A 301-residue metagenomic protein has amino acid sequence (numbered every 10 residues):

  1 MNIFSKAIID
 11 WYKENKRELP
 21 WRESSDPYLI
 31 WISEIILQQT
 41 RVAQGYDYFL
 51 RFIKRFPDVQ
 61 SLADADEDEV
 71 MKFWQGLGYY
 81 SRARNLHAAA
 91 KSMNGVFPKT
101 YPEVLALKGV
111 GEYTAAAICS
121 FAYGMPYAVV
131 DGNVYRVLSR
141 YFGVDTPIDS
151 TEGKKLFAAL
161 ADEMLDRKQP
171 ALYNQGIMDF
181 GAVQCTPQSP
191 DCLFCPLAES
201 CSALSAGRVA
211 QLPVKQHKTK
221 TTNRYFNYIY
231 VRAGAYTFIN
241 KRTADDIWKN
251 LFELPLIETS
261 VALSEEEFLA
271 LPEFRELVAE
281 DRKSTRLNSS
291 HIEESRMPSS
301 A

Functional and structural regions predicted by a protein language model:
N2, A7, W11-L193, L197-A210 (+3 more regions): Catalytic cores of DNA base-excision repair glycosylases
T186, K220, T259: A short glycine-/small-residue-rich loop at the edge of a beta-strand within enzyme catalytic domains
S200, R296, A301: NUDIX/MutT-family hydrolases
A210-L256: N-terminal strand-loop-strand
A233, R242-R286, R296: Basic, glycine-rich polyanion-binding accessory segments appended to enzymes
T285-S289, A301: Conserved small/polar residues in nucleotide/adenosyl-binding loops
